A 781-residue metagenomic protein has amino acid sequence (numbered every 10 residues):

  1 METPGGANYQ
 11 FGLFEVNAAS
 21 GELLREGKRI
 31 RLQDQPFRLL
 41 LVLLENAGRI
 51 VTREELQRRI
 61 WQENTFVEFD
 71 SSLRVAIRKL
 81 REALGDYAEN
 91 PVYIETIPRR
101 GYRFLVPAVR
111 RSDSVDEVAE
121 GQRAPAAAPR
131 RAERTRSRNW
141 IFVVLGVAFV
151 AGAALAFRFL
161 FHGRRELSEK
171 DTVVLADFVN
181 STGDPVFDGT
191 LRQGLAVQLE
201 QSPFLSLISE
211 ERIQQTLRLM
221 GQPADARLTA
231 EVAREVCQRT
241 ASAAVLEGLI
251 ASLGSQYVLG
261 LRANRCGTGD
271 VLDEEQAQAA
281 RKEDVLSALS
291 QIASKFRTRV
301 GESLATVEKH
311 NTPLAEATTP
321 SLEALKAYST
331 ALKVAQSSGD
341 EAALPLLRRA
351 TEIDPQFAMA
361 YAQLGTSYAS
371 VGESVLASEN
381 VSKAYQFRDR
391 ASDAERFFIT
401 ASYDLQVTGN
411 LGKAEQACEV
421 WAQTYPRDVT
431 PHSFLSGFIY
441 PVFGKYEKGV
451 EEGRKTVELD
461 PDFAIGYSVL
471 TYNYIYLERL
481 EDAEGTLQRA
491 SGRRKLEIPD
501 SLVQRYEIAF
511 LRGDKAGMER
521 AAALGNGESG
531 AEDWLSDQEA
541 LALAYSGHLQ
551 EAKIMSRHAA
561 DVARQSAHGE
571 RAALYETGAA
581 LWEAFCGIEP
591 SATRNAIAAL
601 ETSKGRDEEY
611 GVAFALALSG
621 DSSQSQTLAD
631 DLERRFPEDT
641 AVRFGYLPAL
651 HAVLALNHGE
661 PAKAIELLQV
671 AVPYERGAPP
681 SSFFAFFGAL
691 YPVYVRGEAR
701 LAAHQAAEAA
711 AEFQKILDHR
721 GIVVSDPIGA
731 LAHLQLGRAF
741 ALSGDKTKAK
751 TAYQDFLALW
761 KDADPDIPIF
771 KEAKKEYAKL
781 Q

Functional and structural regions predicted by a protein language model:
E2-Q10, R31, L43-G48, N64-A126: DNA-binding patch around the recognition helix
A7, N17, E22-L24, K28-R31 (+15 more regions): Acidic, proline/glycine-rich low-complexity intrinsically disordered segments
P36-L39, L80: The N-cap/first-turn positions of alpha helices within or immediately adjacent to helix-turn-helix DNA-binding domains
V67, T318-S321, D354-Q356, R390-E395 (+13 more regions): Inter-repeat boundary and helix-capping residues of tandem alpha-helical solenoids
A331, G365, A401, S436-G437 (+8 more regions): Structural signal of TPR/SEL1 helical repeats
A335, A369, L405-Q406, Y440-P441 (+8 more regions): Position-specific recognition of the canonical hydrophobic site in helix A of tetratricopeptide repeat
R505-I508, K515, R520-G530, E539-Y545 (+2 more regions): Beta-propeller blade termini and top-face loops
W534-D726, L731-L759, I769-L780: Helix-coil-helix junctions within alpha-helical repeat/solenoid scaffolds
